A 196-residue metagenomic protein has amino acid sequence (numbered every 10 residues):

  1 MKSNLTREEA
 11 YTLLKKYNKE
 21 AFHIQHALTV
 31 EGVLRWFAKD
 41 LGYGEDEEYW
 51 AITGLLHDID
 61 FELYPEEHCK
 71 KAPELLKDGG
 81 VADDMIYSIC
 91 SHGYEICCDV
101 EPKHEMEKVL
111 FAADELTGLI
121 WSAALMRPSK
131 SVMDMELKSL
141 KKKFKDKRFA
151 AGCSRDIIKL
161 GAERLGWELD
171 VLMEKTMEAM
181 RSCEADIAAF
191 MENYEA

Functional and structural regions predicted by a protein language model:
M1-Y64: Acidic/His-rich, divalent-metal-binding segments that scaffold phosphate/diphosphate chemistry
L5, Q25-T29, E67, D84 (+6 more regions): Conserved active-site and cofactor/substrate-binding residues in soluble primary-metabolism enzymes
E9-L13, K71, D84, S139 (+2 more regions): Exposed alpha-helical structural elements
Y11, L28-R35, K70-P73, I120-A123 (+3 more regions): Predominant activation on well-ordered alpha-helical scaffold segments within soluble catalytic domains
Y17-E20, V33-L41, I59-E62, G79 (+5 more regions): Change "in soluble alpha/beta enzymes" to "in soluble alpha/beta proteins
Y43-A150, K159: Divalent metal-dependent catalytic cores for phosphoryl transfer on phosphate-bearing substrates
S139-A196: A structured, mid-to-C-terminal "fold-capping" secondary-structure block
